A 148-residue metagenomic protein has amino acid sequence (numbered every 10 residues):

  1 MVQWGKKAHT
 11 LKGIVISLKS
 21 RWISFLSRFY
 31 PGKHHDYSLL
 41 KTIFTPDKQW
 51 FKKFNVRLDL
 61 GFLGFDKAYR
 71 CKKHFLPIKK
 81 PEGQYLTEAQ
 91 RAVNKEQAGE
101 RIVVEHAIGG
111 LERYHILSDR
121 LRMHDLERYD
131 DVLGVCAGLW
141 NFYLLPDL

Functional and structural regions predicted by a protein language model:
M1-L148: Short, well-ordered secondary-structure "scaffold" segments embedded in the functional core of diverse domains
